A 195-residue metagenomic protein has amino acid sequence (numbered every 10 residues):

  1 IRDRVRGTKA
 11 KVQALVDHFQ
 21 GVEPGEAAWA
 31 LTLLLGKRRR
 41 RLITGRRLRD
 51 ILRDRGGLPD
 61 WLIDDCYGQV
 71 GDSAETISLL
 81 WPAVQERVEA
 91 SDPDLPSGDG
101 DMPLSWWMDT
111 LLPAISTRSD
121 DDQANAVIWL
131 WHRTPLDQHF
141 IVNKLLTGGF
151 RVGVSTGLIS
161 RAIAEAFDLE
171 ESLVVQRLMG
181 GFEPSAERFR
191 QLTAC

Functional and structural regions predicted by a protein language model:
I1-C195: N-terminal nucleic-acid-engaging modules of covalent nucleotidyltransferase systems
